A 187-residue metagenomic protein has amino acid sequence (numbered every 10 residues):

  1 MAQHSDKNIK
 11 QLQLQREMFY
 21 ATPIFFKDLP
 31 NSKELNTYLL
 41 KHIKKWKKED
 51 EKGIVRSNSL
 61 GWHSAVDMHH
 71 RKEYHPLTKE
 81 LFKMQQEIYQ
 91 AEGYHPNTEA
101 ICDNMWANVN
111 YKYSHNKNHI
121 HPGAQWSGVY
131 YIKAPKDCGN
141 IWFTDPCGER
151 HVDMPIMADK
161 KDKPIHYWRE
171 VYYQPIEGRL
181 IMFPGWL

Functional and structural regions predicted by a protein language model:
M1-A2, R179: Intrinsic structural disorder
A2-N97: Non-heme Fe(II)/2-oxoglutarate
Q13-L14, G93-P96, C102, G128 (+2 more regions): Intrinsically disordered, low-complexity segments enriched in polar/charged residues with Gly/Pro, especially when
I24, N104, N140: A residue-level signal for beta-strand positions that form part of recognition/binding surfaces within mature
L40-N58, C102-W126: Short, charged N-terminal helix-start/capping segments
H70-D103, Y111-Q125, I132-K136: Active-site region of the double-stranded beta-helix
A107-M182: Catalytic core of non-heme Fe(II) oxygenases with the double-stranded beta-helix
